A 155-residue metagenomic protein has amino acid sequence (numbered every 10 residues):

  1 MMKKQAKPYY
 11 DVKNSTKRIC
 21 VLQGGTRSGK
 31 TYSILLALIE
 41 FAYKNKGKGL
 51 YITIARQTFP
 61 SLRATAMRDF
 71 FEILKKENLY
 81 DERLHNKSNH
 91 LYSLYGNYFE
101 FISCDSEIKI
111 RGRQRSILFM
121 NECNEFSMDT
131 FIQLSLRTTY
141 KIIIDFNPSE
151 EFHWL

Functional and structural regions predicted by a protein language model:
M1-L155: Phosphate/NTP-binding elements of NTP-utilizing enzymes
